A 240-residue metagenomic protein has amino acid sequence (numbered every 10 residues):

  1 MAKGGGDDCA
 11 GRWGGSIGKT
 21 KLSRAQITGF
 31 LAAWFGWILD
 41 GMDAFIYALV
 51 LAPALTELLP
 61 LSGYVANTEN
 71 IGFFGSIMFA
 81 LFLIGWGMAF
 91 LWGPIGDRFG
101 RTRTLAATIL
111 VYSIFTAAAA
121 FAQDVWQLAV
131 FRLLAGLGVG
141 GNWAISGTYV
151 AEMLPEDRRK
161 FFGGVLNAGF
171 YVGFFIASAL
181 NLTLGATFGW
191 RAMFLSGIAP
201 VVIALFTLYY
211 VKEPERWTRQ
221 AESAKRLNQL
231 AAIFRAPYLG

Functional and structural regions predicted by a protein language model:
M1-G240: Transmembrane-helix signature of 12-pass secondary carriers
